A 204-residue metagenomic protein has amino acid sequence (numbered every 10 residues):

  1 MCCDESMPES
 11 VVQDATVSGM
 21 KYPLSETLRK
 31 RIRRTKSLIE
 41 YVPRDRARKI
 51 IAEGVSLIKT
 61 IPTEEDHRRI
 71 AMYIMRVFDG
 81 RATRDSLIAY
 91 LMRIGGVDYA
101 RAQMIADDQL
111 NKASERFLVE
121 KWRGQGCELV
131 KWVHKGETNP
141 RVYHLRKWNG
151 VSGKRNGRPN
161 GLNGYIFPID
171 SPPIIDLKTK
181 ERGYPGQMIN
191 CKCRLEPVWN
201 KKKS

Functional and structural regions predicted by a protein language model:
M1-I105, Q109-A113, F117, K121 (+3 more regions): N-terminal leader/targeting and assembly helices and adjacent pre-domain segments
G96-V97, R101-S204: Acidic, glycine-rich two-metal-ion catalytic cores of nucleic acid-processing enzymes
